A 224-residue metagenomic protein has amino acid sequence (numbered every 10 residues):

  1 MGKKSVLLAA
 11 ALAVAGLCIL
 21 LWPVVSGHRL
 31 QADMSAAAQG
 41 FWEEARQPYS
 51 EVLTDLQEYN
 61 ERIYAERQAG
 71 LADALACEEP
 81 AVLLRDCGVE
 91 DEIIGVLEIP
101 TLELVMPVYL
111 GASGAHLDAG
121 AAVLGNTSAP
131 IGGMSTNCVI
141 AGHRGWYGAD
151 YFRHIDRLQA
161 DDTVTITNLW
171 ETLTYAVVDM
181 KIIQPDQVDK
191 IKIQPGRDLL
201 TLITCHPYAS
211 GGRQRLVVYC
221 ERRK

Functional and structural regions predicted by a protein language model:
G2, V6, L12-K224: Solvent-exposed, non-transmembrane regions of membrane-associated and secreted proteins
